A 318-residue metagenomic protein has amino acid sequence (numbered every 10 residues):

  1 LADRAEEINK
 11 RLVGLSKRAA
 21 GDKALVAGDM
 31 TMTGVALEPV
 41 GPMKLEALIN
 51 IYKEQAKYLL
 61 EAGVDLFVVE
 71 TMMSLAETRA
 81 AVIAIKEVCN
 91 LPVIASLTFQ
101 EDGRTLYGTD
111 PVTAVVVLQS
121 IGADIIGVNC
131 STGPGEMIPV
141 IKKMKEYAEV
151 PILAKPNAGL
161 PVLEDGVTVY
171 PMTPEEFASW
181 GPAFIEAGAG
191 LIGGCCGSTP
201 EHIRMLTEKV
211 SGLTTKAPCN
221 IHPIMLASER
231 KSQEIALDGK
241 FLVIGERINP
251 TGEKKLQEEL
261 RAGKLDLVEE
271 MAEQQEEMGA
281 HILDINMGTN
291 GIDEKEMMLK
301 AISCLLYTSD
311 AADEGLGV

Functional and structural regions predicted by a protein language model:
L1-A5, V64-R79, V128, P200 (+1 more regions): Glycine-rich, proline-tolerant flexible connector loops at the mouths of alpha/beta enzymes
S16, F67, I126, I192 (+1 more regions): Conserved, mostly hydrophobic/aromatic
G34-E38, A81-L118, H222-I224: Conserved anion-binding
V35-I51, T98-T109, L163-E175, V243-E270: Active-site mouth loops of central-metabolism enzymes
M73-K86, G133-A148, T199-R204, I292-L299: Active-site-adjacent beta->alpha loops and helix N-cap segments on the catalytic face of soluble alpha/beta enzymes
Q100-D102, L106, P111, Q119-G190 (+1 more regions): Catalytic-face loop-and-helix region of soluble metabolic enzyme cores
L206, G212-N290, C304: ATP-dependent carboxylate/acyl-activation modules
Y307-A312: Conserved small/polar residues in nucleotide/adenosyl-binding loops
